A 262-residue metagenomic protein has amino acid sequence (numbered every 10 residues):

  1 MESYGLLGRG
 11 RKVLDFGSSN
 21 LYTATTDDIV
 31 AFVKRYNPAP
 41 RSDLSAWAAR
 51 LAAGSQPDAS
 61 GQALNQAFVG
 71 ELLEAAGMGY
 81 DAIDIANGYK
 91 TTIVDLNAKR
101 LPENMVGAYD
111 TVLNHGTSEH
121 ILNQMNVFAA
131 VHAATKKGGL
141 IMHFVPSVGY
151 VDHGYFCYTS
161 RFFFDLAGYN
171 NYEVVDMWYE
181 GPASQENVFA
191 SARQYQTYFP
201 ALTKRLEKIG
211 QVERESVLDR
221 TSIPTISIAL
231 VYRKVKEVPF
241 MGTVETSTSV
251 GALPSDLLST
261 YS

Functional and structural regions predicted by a protein language model:
M1-A82, G88, V175, P182-S262: N-terminal accessory regions of S-adenosyl-L-methionine
K12-F16, Q56, G61-D152, R161: Conserved SAM-binding loop
T25-D28, D152-F156: A short acidic (Asp/Glu
V106, Y155, R220-S222: Residue-level marker of regulatory loop/turn positions in helix-turn-helix DNA-binding domains and in histidine
V148, G154-E180, V188-P200: Conserved Class I S-adenosyl-L-methionine
